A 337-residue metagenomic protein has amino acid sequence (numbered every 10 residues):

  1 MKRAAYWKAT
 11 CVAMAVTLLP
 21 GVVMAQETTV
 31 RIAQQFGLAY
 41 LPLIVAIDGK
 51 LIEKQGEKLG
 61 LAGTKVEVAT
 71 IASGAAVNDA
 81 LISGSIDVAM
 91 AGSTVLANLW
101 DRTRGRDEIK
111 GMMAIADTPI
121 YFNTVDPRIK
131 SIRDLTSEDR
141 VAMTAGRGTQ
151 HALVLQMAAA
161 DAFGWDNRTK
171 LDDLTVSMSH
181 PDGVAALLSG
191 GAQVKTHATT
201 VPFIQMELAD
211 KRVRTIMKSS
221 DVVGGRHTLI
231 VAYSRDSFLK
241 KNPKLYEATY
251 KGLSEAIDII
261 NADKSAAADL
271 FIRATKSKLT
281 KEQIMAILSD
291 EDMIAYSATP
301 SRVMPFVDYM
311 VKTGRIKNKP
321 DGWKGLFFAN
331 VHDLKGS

Functional and structural regions predicted by a protein language model:
M1-C11: Bacterial N-terminal signal peptides that target proteins for export
V12-A13, V23: Cleavable N-terminal signal peptides
L19-A25: Sec/Tat signal peptide C-region and signal peptidase I cleavage site
Q26-R168, D172-S177, G191, K195-V201 (+1 more regions): Short, glycine-/small- and polar/acidic-enriched structural segments that line small-molecule recognition paths
I71-A75, M90, A145, T149-L153 (+5 more regions): Soluble non-cytosolic domains of exported or imported proteins
P181-R273: Pocket-lining segment of extracytoplasmic ligand-binding domains
K240-K317: Secondary-structure end/capping motifs
M310-S337: Conserved C-terminal helix/tail region of periplasmic/extracytoplasmic solute-binding proteins
